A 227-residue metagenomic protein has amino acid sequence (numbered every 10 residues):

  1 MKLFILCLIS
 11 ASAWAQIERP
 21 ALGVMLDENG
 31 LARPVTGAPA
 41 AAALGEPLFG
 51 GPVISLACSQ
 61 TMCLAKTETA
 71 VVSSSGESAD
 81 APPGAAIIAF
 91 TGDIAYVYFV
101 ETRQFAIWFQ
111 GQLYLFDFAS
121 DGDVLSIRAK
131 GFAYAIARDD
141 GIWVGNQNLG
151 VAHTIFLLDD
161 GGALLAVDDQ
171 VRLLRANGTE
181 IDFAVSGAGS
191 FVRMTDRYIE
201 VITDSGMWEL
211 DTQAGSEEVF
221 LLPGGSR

Functional and structural regions predicted by a protein language model:
L3-S12: Sec-dependent N-terminal signal peptides
Q16-A41: An edge-strand/N-cap motif at the start of beta-rich repeat modules
P20, G51-T61, A81-I94, S120-F132 (+3 more regions): Repeated scaffold domains used in trafficking and secretory/extracellular systems, primarily beta-propellers
P20-D27, T61-K66, D93-V100, F105-A106 (+3 more regions): Short beta-strand elements that form the blades of beta-propeller/WD-repeat-like and other beta-sheet-rich scaffold
R33-E46, A70-P83, Q104-F118, D139-H153 (+2 more regions): Surface-exposed loop/turn elements that mediate protein-protein interactions on large endomembrane-trafficking
V35-T67: N-terminal, post-signal-peptide region of Sec/Tat-exported proteins
S55-I87, Y98-R103: N-terminal accessory/assembly segment that mediates macromolecular interactions
T91, V97-V100, W108, L113-D123: Extended alpha-helical scaffolding regions
